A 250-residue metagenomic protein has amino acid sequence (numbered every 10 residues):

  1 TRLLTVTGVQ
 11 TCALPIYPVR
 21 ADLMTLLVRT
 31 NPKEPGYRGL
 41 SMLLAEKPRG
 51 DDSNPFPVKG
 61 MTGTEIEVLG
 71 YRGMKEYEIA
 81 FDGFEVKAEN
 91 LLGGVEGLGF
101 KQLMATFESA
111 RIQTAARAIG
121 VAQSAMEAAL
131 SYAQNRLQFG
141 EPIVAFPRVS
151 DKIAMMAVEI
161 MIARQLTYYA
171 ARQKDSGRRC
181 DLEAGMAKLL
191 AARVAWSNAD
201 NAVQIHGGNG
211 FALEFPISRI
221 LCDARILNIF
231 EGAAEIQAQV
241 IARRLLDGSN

Functional and structural regions predicted by a protein language model:
T1-C12: Single conserved hydrophobic/aromatic residue that forms the stacking wall/gate of nucleotide- or nucleobase-binding
L4, P15-Y17, P32-E34, E67-K75: Short Gly/Pro-enriched turn/cap motifs at secondary-structure boundaries
Q10-K59: A short core secondary-structure module
D22, K75, G185: Exposed loop/turn and edge beta-strand positions of beta-sandwich/beta-sheet ligand-binding modules
R29-K33, K47-G50, D82-N90, A233: Short loop segments at secondary-structure junctions
D51-G83: Flexible, small-/acidic-enriched active-site or ligand-binding loops
S53-P55, N90-E96: Cytochrome P450 core scaffold surrounding the K-helix E-X-X-R motif and the conserved "meander" helix-loop region
E78-G83, G94-L98, A105-N250: Alpha-helical interface subdomain recognition
